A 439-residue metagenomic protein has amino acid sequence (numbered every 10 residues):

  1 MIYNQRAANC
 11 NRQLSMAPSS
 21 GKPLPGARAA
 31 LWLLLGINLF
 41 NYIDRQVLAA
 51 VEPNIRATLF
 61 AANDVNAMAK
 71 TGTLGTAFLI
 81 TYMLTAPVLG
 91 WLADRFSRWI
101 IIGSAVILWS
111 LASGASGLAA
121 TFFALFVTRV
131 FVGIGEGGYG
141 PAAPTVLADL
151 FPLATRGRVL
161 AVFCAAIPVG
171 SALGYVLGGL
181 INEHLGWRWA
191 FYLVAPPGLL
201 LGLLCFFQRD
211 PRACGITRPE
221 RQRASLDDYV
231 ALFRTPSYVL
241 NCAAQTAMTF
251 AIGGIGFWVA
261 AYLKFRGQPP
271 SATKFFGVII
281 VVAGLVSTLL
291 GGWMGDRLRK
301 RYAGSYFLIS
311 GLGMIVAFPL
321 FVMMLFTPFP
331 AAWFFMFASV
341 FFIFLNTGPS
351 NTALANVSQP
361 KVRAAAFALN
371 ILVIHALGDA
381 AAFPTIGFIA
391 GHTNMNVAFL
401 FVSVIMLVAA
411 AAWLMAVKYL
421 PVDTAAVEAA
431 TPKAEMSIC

Functional and structural regions predicted by a protein language model:
P18-P23, R212-C242, A434-C439: Juxtamembrane intracellular "pre-TM" segments in multi-pass secondary transporters
L48-A49, P236-L289, I343-T347, N351 (+1 more regions): Extracytoplasmic gate region of multi-pass secondary transporters
V51-L84: Extracellular/periplasmic helix-loop-helix junction of adjacent transmembrane segments in MFS-like secondary
F60, S97, L118-A124, G135 (+2 more regions): Helix-breaking motifs and short loop linkers at transmembrane-helix boundaries and internal kinks in secondary membrane
T73-G90, V278-G291: Central cavity-lining transmembrane alpha-helices of secondary-active solute carriers, predominantly the Major
L84-F123: Conserved MFS/SLC helix-loop-helix module at the cytosolic interface between two early adjacent transmembrane helices
T128-P168: Cytoplasmic helix-loop-helix junction between adjacent transmembrane helices in 12-TM secondary transporters
F163-D210: Helix-loop-helix hairpin linking two adjacent transmembrane segments in secondary transporters
